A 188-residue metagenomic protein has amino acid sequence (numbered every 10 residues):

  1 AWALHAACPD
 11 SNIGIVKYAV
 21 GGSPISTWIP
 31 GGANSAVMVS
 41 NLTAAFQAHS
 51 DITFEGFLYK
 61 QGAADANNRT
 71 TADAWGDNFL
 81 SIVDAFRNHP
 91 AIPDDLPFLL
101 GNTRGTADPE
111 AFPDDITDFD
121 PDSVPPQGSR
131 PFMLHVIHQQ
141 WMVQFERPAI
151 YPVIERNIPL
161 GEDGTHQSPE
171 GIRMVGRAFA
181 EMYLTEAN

Functional and structural regions predicted by a protein language model:
A1-N188: Cell-envelope and extracellular/periplasmic
